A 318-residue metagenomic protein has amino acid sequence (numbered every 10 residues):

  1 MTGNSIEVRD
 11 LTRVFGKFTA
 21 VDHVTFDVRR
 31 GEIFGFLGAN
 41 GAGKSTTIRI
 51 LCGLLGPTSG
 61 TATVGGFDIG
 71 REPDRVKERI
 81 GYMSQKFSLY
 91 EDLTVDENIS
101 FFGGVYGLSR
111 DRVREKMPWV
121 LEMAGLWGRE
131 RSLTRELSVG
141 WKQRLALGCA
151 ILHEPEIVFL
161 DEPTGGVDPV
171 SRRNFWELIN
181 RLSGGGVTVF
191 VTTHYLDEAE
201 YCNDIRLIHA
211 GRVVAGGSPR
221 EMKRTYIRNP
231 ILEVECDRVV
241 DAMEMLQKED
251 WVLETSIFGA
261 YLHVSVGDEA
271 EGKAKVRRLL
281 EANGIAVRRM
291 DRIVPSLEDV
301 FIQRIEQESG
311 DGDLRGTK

Functional and structural regions predicted by a protein language model:
D92, L133-G140: Conserved ABC ATPase signature
S100, G104, D111-R129: Conserved ABC ATPase "signature" region
L147: Hydrophobic anchor residue at the start of the ABC signature
E154: Conserved catalytic motifs of ABC-family nucleotide-binding domains
V158-D161: Catalytic Walker B motif of ABC-type/P-loop ATPase nucleotide-binding domains
E177-V191, L196-G267: ABC transporter nucleotide-binding domain
